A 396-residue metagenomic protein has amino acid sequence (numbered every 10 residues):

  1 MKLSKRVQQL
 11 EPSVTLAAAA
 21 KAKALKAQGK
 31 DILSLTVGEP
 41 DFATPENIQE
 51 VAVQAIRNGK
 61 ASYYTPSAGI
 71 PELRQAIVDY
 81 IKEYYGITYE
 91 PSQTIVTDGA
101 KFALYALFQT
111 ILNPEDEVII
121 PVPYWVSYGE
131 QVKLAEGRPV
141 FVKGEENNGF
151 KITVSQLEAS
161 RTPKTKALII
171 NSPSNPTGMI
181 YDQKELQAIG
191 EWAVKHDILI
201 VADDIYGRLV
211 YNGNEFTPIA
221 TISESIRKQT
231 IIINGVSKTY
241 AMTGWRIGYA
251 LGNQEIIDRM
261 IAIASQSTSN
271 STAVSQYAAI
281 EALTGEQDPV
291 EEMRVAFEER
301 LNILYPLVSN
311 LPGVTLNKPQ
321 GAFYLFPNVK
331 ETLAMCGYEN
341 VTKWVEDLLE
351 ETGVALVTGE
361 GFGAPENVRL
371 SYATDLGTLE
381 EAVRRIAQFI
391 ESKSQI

Functional and structural regions predicted by a protein language model:
K2-G99, A106, A282-G285, K393-I396: N-terminal small-domain helix-loop-helix segment of the aminotransferase-like
L25-Q28, A135, K195-H196, I226 (+3 more regions): Helix C-cap/helix->beta junction micro-motif
E83, A159, G337-E339, K343-L356 (+1 more regions): PLP-dependent enzyme catalytic core of the Aspartate aminotransferase-like
T88-T94, P114-E117, K164, R227-T230: Short acidic capping loops at alpha-helix termini that bridge into adjacent secondary structure
T110-V132: Conserved PLP-anchoring active-site segment centered on the Schiff-base-forming lysine
G144-N214: Active-site phosphate-binding strand-loop segment of PLP-dependent enzymes
E224-E298, N302-L307, L311, F389-I390: Conserved core segment of the aminotransferase class I/II
I280, V295-V308, L316-T332, E366: Conserved glycine-rich beta-strand-loop-beta hairpin in the small C-terminal domain of fold type I
